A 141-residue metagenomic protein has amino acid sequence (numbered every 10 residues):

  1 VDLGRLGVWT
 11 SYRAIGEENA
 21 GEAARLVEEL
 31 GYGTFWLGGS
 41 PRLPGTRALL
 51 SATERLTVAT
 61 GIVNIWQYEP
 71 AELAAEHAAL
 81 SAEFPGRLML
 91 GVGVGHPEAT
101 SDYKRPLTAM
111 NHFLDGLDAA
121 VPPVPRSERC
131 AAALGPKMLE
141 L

Functional and structural regions predicted by a protein language model:
V1-T53, T57-T60, S127: N-terminal beta1-alpha1-beta2 module of alpha/beta enzyme domains
D2, E72-L141: Internal, glycine-rich beta/alpha segment that forms the wall or movable "lid" of small-molecule/cofactor binding
S11-R13, G38-S40, V63-I65, G93-P97 (+1 more regions): Active-site beta-loop-alpha junctions enriched in small/polar residues
A14, E18, S40, A71 (+2 more regions): Conserved phosphate-coordination/catalytic loops
A14, Q67, K104: Charge-dense, low-complexity intrinsically disordered segments
A20, R42, T46, P70-L73 (+1 more regions): Aromatic/hydrophobic pocket-lining residues that form the small-molecule binding cavity in soluble enzyme cores
E29-G39, W66, A71-A74, S81-F84: Membrane helical hairpin/interfacial module
